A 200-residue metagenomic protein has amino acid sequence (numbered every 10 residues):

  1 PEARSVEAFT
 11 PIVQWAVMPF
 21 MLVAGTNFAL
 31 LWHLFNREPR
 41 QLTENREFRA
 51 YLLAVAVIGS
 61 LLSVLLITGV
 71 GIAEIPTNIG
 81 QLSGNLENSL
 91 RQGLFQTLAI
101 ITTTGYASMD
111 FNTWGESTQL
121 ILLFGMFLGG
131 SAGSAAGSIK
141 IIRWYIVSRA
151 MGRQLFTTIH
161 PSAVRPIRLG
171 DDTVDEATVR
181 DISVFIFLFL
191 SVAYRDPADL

Functional and structural regions predicted by a protein language model:
P1-L200: Membrane-proximal intracellular helices of multi-pass ion channels
